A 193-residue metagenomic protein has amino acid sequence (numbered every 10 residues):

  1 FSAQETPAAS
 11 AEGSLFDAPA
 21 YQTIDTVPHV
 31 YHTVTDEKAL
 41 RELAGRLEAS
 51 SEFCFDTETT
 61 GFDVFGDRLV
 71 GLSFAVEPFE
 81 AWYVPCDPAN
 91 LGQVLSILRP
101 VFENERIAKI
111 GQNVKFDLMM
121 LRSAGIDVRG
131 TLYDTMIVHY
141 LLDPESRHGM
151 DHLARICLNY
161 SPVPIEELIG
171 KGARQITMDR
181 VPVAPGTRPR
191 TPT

Functional and structural regions predicted by a protein language model:
F1-L72, C86-V101: Long, highly charged low-complexity segments
T23-Y31, D67-T193: Active-site-proximal helix-loop-helix substrate-binding element of RNase H-like nuclease domains
